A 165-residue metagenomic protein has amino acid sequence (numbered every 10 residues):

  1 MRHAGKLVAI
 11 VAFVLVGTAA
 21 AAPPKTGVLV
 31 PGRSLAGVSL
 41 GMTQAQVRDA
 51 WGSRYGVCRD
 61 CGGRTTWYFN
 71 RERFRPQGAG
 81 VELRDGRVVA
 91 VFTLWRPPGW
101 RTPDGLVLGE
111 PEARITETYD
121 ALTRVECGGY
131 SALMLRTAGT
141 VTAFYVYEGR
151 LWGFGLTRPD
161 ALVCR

Functional and structural regions predicted by a protein language model:
M1-V8: Bacterial N-terminal signal peptides that target proteins for export
V8-G17: Bacterial N-terminal signal peptides
A19-P24: Boundary at the C-terminal end of the N-terminal hydrophobic targeting segment
G27-V28: Short, flexible turn/loop "capping" segments at secondary-structure junctions
P31-V38, G99-L106: Second-shell loop/turn segments in exported
M42-D85, R96, L106-T157, A161-R165: A cross-family detector of function-defining hotspots
F92-T93: Functional surface patches built around histidine and acidic residues
